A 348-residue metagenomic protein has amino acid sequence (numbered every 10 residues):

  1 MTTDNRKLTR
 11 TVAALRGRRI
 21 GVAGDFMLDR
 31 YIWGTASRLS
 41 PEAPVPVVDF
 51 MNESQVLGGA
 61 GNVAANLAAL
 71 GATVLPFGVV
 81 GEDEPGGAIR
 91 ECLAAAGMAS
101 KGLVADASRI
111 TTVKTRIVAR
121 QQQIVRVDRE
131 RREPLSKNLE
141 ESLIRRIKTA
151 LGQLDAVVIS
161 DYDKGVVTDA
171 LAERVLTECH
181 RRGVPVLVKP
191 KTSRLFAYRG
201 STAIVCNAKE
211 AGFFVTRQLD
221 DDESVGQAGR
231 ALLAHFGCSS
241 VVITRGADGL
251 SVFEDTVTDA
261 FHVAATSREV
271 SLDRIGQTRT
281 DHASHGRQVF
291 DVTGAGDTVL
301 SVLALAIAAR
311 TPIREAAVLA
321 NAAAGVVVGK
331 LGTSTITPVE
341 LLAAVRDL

Functional and structural regions predicted by a protein language model:
M1-S37, V345: Positively charged, low-complexity intrinsically disordered leader regions
T2-V12, P41, V45-V113, A343-A344: Substrate-binding N-lobe of the ribokinase-like
L15, L151-G152, L195-R199: A short, aliphatic-rich alpha-helical micro-motif
F26, Y162, T298: Active-site metal-binding loops of divalent metal-dependent hydrolases
L103-R109, R116-L151: Conserved phosphate-binding/catalytic loop of the ribokinase/pfkB sugar-kinase fold
Q153-V166: Short acidic, glycine-rich surface-loop motifs adjacent to enzyme active sites
G165-H282: Conserved phosphate/ATP/ADP-binding segment of small-molecule kinases
H235-S239, E269-A344: Conserved post-catalytic alpha-helical subdomain immediately downstream of the catalytic base and nucleotide-binding
